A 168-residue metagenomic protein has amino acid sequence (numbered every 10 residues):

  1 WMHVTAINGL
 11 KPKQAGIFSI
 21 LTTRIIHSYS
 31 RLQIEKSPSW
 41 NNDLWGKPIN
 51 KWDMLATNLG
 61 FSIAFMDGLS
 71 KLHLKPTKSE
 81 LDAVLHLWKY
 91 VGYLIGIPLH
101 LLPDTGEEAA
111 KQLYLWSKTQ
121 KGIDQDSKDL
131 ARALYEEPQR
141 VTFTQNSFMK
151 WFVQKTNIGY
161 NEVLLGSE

Functional and structural regions predicted by a protein language model:
W1-E168: Mature, function-bearing regions of proteins
